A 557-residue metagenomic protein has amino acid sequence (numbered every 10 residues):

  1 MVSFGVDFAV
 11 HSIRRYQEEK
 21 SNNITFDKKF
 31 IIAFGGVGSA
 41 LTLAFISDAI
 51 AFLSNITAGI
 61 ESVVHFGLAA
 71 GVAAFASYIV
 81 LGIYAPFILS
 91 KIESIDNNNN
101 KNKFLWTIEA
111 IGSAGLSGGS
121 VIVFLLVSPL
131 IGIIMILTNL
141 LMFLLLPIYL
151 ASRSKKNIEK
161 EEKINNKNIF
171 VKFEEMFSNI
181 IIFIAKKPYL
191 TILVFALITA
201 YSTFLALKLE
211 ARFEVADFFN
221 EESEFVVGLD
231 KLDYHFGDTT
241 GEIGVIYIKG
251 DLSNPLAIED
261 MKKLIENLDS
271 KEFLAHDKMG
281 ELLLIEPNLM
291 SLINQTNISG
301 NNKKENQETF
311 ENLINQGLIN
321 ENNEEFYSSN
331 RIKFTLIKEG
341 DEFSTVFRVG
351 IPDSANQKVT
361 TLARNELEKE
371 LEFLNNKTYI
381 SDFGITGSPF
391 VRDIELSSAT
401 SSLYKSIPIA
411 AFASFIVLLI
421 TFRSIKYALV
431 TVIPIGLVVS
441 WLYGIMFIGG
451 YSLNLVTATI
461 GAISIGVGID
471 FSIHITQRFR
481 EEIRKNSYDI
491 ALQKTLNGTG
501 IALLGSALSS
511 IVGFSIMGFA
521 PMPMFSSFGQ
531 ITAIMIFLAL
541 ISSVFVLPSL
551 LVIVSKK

Functional and structural regions predicted by a protein language model:
M1-F213, A355-N365, K369-K557: Membrane-embedded transmembrane helical bundles of large multi-pass transporters/channels
S62, I164, V171, V215-E221 (+1 more regions): N-terminal start-of-chain detector that recognizes signal peptides and the immediate post-cleavage beginning
S202-D230: Hydrophobic alpha-helical transmembrane segments in integral membrane proteins
E221-L418, I435-G436: Structured non-transmembrane domains adjacent to transmembrane bundles in polytopic membrane proteins
